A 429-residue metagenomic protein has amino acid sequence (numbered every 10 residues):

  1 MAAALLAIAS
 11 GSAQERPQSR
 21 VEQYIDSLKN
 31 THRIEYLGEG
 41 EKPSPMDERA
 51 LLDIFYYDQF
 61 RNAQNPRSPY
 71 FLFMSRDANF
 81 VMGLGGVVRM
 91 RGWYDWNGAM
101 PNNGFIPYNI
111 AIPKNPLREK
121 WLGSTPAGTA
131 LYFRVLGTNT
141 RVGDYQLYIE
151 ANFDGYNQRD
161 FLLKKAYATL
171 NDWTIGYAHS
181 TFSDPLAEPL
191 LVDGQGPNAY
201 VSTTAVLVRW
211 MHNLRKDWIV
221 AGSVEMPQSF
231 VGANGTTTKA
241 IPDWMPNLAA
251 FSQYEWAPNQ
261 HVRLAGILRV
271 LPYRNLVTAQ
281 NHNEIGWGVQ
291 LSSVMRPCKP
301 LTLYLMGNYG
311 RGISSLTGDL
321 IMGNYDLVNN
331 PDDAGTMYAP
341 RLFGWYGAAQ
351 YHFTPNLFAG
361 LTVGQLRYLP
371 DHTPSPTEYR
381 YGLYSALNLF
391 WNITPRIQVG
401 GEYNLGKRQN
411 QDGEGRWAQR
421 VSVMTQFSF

Functional and structural regions predicted by a protein language model:
G11-W96: N-terminal periplasmic/intermembrane-space "pro-region" immediately following the signal or transit peptide
S75-G104, P116-S229, A249, Q253-W256 (+2 more regions): Outer membrane beta-barrel
R76, W121-G123, N157-D160, G196-S202 (+6 more regions): Replace "Gram-negative outer membrane beta-barrel proteins" with "bacterial and organellar outer membrane beta-barrel
M82, A127-L131, K164-A166, T204-V208 (+5 more regions): Hydrophobic, lipid-facing positions within transmembrane beta-strands of outer-membrane proteins
D95, T138, N152-Q158, F182-D184 (+7 more regions): Sequence/structural signature of outer-membrane beta-barrel proteins
P126-Y148, F251-L276, H352-Q365, F390 (+2 more regions): Surface-exposed extracellular loop regions of Gram-negative outer-membrane beta-barrel proteins
D217, Y254-T373, Y379: Detector for outer-membrane/organellar transmembrane beta-barrel domains, recognizing the amphipathic beta-strand
W391-I393, I397, R416-F429: Outer-membrane beta-barrel "beta-signal"
